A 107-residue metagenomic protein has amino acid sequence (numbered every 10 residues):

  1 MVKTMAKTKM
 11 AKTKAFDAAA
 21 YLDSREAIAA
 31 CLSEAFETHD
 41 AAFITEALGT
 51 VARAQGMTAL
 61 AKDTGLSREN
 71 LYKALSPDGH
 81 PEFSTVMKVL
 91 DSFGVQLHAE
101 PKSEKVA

Functional and structural regions predicted by a protein language model:
M1-T50, V106-A107: N-terminal flexible/basic segments that precede or flank functional cores
C31, F36, L71-K73, E82: Extended, folded domain segments that form the structural surfaces/walls around functional sites
R53-K73: Short alpha-helical DNA-recognition segment
D78-L90: Short, basic-rich loop-to-helix N-cap that marks the start of a DNA-contacting helix
G94-A107: Short C-terminal boundary/hinge segments that cap the last helix of small helical domains
